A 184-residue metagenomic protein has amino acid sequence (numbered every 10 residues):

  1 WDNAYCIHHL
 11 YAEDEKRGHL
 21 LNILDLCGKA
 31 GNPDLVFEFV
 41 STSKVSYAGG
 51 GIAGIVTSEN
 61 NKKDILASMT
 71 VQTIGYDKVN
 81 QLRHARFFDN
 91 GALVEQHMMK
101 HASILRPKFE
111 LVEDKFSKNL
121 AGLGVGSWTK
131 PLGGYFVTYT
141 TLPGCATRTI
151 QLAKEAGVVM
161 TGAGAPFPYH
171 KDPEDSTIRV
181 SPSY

Functional and structural regions predicted by a protein language model:
W1-K16: Catalytic PLP-binding core of fold-type I/II PLP enzymes
D25-R106: Conserved core segment of the aminotransferase class I/II
V36, G126, V158: Short, conserved active-site loop motifs that form the nucleotide-linked donor/cofactor pocket
S41-S43, V125-G126, G164-Y169: Short, solvent-exposed loop/turn elements at beta->coil junctions and helix N-caps that rim active or binding pockets
T57, T138-G144, M160-Y184: Conserved PLP-binding active-site segment of the aspartate aminotransferase-like
M98-E113, V125-T140: Conserved glycine-rich beta-strand-loop-beta hairpin in the small C-terminal domain of fold type I
T149-E155: Short amphipathic alpha-helices in soluble, non-transmembrane regions that often serve as interface/regulatory elements
